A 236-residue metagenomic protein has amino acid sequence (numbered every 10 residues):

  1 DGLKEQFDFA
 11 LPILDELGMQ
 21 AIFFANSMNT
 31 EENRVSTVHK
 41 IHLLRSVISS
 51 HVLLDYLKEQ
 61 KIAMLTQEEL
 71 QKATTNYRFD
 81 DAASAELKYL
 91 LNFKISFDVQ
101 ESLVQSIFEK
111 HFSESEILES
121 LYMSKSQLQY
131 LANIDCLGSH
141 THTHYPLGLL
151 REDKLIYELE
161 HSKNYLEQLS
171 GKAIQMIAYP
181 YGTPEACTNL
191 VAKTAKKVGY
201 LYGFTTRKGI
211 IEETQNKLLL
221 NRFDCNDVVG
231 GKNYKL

Functional and structural regions predicted by a protein language model:
D1-S46, S50-D55: Gly/lys/ser-thr-rich phosphate-binding loops in alpha/beta enzymes that coordinate phosphoanhydride or phosphate groups
L3-K4, P12-F24, K88-F112, C136-S139 (+2 more regions): CE4/NodB-like, metal-dependent polysaccharide N-deacetylase domain that modifies extracellular/periplasmic N-acetylated
F9-I13, Q127, L190-T194: A short acidic, amphipathic alpha-helical/loop segment
D15-L17, A132, K196: Anion (oxyanion) recognition and catalysis
M19, N133, N216: Residues that flank catalytic or metal-binding motifs in active/ligand-binding sites
N26-M28, H142, K208: Histidine-centered beta-alpha loop that forms part of the nucleotide-sugar donor binding/catalytic region in diverse
N33-L43, L65, Y145, L149-L236: C-terminal active-site subregion of NodB/CE4 polysaccharide deacetylases
R34-A132: Extended, charge-rich helix/loop segments that form flexible, surface "patches" used to engage negatively charged
